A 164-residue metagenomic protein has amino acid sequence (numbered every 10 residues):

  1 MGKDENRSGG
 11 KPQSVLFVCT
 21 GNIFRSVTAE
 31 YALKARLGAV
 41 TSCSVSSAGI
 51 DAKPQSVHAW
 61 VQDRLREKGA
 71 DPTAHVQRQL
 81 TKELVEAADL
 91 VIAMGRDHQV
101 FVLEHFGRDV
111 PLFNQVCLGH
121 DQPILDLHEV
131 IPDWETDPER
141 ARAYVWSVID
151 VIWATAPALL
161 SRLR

Functional and structural regions predicted by a protein language model:
G2-A88, P157-R164: Conserved active-site segments centered on acidic
T81, Q99-V100: Short, well-ordered alpha-helical microsegments
G95-R96: Helix N-cap/beta->alpha junction signal
V100-R164: Phosphate-binding/catalytic loops
